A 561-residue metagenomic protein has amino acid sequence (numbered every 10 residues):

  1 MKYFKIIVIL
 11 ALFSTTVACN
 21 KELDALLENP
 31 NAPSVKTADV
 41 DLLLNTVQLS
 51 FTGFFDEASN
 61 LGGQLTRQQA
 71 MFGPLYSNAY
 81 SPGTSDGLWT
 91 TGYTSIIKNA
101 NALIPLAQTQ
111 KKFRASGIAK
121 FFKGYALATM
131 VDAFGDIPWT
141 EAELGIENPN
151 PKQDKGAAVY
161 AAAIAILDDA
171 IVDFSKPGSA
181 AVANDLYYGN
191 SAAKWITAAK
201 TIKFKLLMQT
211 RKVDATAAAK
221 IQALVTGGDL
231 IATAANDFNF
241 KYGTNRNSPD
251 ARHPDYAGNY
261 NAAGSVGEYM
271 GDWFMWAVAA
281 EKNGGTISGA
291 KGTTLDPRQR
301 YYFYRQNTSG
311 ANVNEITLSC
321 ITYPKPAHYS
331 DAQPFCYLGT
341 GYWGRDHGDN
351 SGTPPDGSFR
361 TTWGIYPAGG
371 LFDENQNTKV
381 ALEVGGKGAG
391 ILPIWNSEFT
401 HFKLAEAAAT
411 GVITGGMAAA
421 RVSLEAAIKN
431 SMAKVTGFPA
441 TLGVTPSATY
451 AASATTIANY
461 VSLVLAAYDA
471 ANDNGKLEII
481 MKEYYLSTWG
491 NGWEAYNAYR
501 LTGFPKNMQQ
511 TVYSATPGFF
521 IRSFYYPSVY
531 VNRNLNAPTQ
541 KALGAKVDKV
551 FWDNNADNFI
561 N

Functional and structural regions predicted by a protein language model:
M1-E28: Bacterial Sec-dependent N-terminal signal peptides
V17-L26, Q68-Y76, V131-E141, L442-I457: Short, compositionally biased low-complexity segments
C19-R67, F72-Y76, G83, G87 (+6 more regions): Membrane-proximal, proline-rich intrinsically disordered regions
T37-A38, Q68-V435, P439, A470-G475: Structured, solvent-exposed acidic/aromatic patches
D56-Q64, G135-I137, A218, E494-N497: Beta-strand acidic-aromatic groove motif in beta-rich domains, primarily in extracellular
H401, A409, I428-N561: C-terminal functional modules
